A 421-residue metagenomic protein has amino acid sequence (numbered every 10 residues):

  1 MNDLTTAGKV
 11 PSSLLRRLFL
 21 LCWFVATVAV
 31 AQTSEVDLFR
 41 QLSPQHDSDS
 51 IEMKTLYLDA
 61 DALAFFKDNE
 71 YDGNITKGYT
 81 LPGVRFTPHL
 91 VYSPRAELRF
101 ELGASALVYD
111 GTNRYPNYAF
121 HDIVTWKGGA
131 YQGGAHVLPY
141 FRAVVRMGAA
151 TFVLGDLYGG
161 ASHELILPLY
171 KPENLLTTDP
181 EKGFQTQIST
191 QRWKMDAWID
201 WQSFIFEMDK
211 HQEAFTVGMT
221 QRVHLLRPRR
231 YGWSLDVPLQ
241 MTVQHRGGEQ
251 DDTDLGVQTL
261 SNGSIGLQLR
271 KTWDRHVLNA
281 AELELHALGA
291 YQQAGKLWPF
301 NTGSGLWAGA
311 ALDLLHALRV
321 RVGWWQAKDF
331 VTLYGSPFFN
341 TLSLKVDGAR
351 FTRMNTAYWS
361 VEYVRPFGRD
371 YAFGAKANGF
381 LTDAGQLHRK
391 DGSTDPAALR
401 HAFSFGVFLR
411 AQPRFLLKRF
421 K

Functional and structural regions predicted by a protein language model:
T33-L56, Y92-F100, R146-A149, R192 (+5 more regions): Short loop/turn motifs that connect adjacent beta-strands in outer-membrane beta-barrel proteins
L58-F66, L102-A106, L154-Y158, A197-W201 (+5 more regions): Transmembrane beta-barrel strands of outer-membrane/channel proteins
L63-R85, Y115: Surface-exposed strand-loop-strand hairpins of Gram-negative outer-membrane beta-barrel proteins
G78-F86, G133-P139, T178-K182, H211-V217 (+4 more regions): Residues that define the transmembrane beta-barrel architecture of outer-membrane proteins
F86-Y92, P139-V145, F184-I188, M219-V223 (+4 more regions): Residues on the lipid-exposed face of transmembrane beta-strands in outer-membrane beta-barrel proteins
T151-R222: Surface-exposed coil loops of outer-membrane beta-barrel proteins
E164-P168, L297-F300, S304, L315-D383: Outer membrane beta-barrel transmembrane domains
L399-K421: Outer-membrane beta-barrel "beta-signal"
